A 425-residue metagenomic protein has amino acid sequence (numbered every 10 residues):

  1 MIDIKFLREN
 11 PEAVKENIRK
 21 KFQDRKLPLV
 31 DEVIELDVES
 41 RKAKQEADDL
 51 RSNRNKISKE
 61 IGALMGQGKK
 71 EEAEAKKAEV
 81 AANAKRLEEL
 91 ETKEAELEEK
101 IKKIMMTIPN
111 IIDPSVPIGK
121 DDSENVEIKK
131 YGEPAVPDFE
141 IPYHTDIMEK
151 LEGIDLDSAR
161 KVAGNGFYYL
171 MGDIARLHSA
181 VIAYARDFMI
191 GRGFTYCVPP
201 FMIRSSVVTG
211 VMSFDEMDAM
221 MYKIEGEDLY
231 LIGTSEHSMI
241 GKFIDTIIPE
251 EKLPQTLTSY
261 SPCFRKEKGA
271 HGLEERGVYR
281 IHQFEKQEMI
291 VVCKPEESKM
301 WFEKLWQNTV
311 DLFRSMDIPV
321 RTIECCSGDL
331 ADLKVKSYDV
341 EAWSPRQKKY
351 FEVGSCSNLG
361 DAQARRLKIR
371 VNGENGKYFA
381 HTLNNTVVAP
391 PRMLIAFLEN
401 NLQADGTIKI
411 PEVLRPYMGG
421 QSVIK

Functional and structural regions predicted by a protein language model:
M1-P134, E149, G153: N-terminal alpha-helical targeting/anchoring segments
L27, K130-K425: TRNA-recognition modules of translation machinery and tRNA-sensing kinases, especially anticodon-binding
